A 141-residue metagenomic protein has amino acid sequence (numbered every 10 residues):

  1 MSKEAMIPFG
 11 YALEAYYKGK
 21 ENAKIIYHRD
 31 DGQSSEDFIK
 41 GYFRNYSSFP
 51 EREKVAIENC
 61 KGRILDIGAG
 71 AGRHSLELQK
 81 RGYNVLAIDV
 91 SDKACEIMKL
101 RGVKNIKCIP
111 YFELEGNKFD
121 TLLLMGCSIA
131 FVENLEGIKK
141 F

Functional and structural regions predicted by a protein language model:
M1-N59: S-adenosyl-L-methionine
K61-G70: Conserved class I S-adenosyl-L-methionine
A71-G82: Conserved SAM-binding loop of SAM-dependent methyltransferases across substrates and taxa, primarily the Class I
S91-D92: Conserved SAM/SAH-binding beta-strand->alpha-helix loop
C95-I97: Short alpha-helix immediately C-terminal to the canonical SAM-binding loop
G102-F112: Conserved SAM-binding strand-loop segment of SAM-dependent methyltransferases
F112-L122: A short acidic, Gly/Pro-enriched loop at the edge of an enzyme's catalytic core that lines a small-molecule cofactor
A130-F141: A short, conserved alpha-helix within the catalytic core of class I
